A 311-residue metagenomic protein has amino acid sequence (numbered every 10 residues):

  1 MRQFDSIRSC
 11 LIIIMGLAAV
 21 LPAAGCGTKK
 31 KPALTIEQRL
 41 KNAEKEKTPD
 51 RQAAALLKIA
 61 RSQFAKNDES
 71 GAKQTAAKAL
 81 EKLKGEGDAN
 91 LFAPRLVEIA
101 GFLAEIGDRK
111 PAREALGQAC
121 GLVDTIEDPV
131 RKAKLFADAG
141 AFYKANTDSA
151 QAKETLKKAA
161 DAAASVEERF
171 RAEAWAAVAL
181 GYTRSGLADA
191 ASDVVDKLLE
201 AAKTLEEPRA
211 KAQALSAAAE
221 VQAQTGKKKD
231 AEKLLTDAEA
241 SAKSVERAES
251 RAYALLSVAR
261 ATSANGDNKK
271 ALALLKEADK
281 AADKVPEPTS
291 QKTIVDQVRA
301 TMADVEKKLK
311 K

Functional and structural regions predicted by a protein language model:
M1-R2, V20: Intrinsic-disorder-linked linear interaction elements in eukaryotic regulatory proteins
R2-I13: Bacterial N-terminal signal peptides that target proteins for export
I12-G16, D196: Hydrophobic residues within membrane-embedded alpha helices
M15, A19-A23: Hydrophobic core
A24-K311: Non-catalytic tandem-repeat scaffold regions and their flanking low-complexity/translocation tails
